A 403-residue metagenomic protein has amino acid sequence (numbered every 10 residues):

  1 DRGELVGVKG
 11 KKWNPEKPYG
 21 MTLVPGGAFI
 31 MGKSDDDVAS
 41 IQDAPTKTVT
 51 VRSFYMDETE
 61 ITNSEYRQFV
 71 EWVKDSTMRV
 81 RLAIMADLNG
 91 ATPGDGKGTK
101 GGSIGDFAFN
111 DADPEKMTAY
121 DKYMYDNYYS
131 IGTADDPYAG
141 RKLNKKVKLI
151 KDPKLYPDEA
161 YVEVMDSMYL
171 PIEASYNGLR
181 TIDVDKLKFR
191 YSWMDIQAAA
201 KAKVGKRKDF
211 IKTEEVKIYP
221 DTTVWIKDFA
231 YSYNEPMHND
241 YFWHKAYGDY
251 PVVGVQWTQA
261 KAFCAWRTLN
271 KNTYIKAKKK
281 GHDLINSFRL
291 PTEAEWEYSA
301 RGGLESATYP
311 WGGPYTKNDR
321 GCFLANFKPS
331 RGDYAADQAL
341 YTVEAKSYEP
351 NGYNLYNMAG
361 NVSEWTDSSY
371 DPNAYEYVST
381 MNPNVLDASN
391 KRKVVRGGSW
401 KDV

Functional and structural regions predicted by a protein language model:
V6-Y19, P329-G332: Short aromatic-glycine motifs in intrinsically disordered, low-complexity regions
L23-V24, I30, D35, A134 (+5 more regions): Functional-site microenvironments in short loops/helix caps that host divalent-cation chemistry
K33-V51, L324-N326: Short, polar loop/linker segments at the starts of domains and inter-domain junctions
Y55-T59, F69, R79, D87-D166 (+3 more regions): Conserved hydrophobic ligand-interaction patch in extracellular adhesion modules
S76, E159, D166-S167, K186 (+2 more regions): Coil residues (strongly favoring Ser/Thr
